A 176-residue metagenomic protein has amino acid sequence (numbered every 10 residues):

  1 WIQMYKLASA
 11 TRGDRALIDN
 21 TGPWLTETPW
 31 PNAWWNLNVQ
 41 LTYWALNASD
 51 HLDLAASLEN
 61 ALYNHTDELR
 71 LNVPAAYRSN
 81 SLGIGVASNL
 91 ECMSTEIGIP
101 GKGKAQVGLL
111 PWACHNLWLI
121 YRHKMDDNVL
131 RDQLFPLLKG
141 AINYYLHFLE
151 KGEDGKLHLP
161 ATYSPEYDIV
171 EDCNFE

Functional and structural regions predicted by a protein language model:
W1-D132: Substrate-binding groove/exosite segments of carbohydrate-active enzymes
L138: Conserved functional hotspot residues or short segments at active or partner-binding sites across diverse domains
Y144-E176: Acidic/histidine-rich catalytic neighborhood
